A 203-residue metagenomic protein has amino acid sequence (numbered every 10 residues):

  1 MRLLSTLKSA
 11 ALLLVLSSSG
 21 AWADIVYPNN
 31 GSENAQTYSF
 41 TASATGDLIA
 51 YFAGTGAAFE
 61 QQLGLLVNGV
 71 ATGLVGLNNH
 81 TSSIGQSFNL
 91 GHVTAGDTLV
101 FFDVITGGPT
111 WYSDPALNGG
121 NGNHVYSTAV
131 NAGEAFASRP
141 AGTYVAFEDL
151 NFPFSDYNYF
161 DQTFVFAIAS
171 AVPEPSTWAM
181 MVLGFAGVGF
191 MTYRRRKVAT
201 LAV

Functional and structural regions predicted by a protein language model:
R2-L3, L7, A11-L12, S19-I25 (+1 more regions): Short, threonine-centered small-residue motifs that mark membrane-proximal processing/anchoring sites and TM-junction
D24-T143, L150: Extracellular distal adhesion/interaction modules in secreted or cell-surface proteins
F102, A146, T163-V165: Residues within well-ordered beta-strands of beta-sheet-rich folds
S113-D114, A171, A199: Short intrinsically disordered, low-complexity coil segments enriched in acidic
D149-N151, I168: Short, flexible loop/turn elements at secondary-structure junctions
F154-T163: Extracellular carbohydrate recognition
F190-V203: C-terminal membrane-anchoring or membrane-association module
